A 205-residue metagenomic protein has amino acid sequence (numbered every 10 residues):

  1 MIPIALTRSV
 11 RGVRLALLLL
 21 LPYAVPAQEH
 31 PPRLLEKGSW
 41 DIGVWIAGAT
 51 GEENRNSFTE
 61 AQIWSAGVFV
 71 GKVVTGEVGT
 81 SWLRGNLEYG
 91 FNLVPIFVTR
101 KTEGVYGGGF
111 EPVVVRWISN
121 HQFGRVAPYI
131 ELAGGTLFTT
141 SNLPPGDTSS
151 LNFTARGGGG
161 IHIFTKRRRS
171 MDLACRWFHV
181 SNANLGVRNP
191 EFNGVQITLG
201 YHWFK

Functional and structural regions predicted by a protein language model:
M1-L35: Cleavable N-terminal export/targeting peptides
Q28-S39, T75-L87, N120-A127, T165-S170: Short loop/turn motifs that connect adjacent beta-strands in outer-membrane beta-barrel proteins
L34-E36, S57-I63, T102-G109, G146-L151 (+1 more regions): Replace "Gram-negative outer membrane beta-barrel proteins" with "bacterial and organellar outer membrane beta-barrel
W40-T50, Y89-F97, I130-T136, L173-H179 (+1 more regions): Transmembrane beta-barrel strands of outer-membrane/channel proteins
A49-R55, E77, V94-T102, T136-P144 (+1 more regions): Sequence/structural signature of outer-membrane beta-barrel proteins
V68, E191-K205: Outer-membrane beta-barrel "beta-signal"
K72-V74, W117-S119, I161-I163, Y201-W203: Residue-level signature of outer-membrane beta-barrel architecture
F97-A127: Helix-adjacent hinge/juxtasegments
